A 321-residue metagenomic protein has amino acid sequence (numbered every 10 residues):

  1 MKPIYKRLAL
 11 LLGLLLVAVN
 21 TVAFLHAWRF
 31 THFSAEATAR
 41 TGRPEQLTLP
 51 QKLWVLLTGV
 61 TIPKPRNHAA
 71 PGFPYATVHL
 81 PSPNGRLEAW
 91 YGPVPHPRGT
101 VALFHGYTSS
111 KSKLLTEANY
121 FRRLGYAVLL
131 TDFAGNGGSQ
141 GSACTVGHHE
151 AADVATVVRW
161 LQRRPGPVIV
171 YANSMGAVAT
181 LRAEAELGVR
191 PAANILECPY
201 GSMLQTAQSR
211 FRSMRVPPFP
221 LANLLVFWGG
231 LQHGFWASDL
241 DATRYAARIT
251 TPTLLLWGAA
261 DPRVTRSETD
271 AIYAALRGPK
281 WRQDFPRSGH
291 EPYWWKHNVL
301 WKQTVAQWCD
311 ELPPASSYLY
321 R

Functional and structural regions predicted by a protein language model:
L16-P81: An N-terminal hydrophobic leader/cap segment in hydrolases
P81-V157: Membrane-embedded segments
A152-V168: Conserved acidic catalytic loop of the alpha/beta-hydrolase fold
R182-W236, Y245: Hydrolase active-site cap/lid region
R248-T250, L255-W257, D261: Short beta-strand/loop motif that positions the catalytic acidic residue of the alpha/beta-hydrolase fold
T251, T265-A274: Short alpha-helix in the alpha/beta-hydrolase fold that links the catalytic acid
A260-V264, E291-P292: Acidic catalytic loop of the alpha/beta-hydrolase fold
S288-V299: Catalytic histidine-centered segment of alpha/beta-hydrolase-like enzymes
